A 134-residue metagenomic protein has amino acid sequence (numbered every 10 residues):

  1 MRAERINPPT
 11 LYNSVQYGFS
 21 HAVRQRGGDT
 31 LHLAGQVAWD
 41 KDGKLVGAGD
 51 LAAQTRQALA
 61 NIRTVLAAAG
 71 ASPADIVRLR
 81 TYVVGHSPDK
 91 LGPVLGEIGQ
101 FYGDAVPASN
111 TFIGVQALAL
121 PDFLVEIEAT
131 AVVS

Functional and structural regions predicted by a protein language model:
M1-A60, T64-V77, V83-S134: N-terminal presequence-like segments and the immediate start of the first folded domain
